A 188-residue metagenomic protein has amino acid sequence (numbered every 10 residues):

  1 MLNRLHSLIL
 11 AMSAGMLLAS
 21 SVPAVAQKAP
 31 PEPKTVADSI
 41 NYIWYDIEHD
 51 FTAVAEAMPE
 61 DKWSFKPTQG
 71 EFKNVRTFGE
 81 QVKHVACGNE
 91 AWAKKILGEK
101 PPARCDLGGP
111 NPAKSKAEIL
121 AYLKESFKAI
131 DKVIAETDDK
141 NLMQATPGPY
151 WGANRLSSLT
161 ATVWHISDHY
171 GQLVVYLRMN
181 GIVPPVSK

Functional and structural regions predicted by a protein language model:
M1-L5: N-terminal secretory signal peptides that target proteins for export/translocation
I9-S21: Bacterial N-terminal signal peptides
V22-A26: Sec/Tat signal peptide C-region and signal peptidase I cleavage site
K28-V36, E99-P112: Acidic/histidine-rich, surface-exposed loop or edge segments in extracytoplasmic proteins
N41-T52, S64-L107, P147-K188: Short, contiguous alpha-helical
D50, V54-A55, A129, V133: Well-ordered alpha-helical scaffold segments within catalytic/enzyme domains
E56-F65, I134-M143, M179-P184: Surface-exposed helix-capping loop/turn segments at secondary-structure junctions
N111-T146, R155-H165: Acidic/histidine-rich alpha-helical segments that form the ligand environment of transition-metal centers
